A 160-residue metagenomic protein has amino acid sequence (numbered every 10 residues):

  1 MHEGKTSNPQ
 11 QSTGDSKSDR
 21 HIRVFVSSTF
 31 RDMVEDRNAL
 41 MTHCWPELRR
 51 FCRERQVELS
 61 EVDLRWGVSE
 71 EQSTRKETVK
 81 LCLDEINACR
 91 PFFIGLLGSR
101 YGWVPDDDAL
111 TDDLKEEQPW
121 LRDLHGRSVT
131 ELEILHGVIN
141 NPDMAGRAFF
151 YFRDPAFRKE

Functional and structural regions predicted by a protein language model:
M1-L97, V104, D143-A145: Conserved N-terminal substructure of TIR/SEFIR domains
S73-F92, S99-E160: Amphipathic helical hotspot of TIR/SEFIR-family domains
